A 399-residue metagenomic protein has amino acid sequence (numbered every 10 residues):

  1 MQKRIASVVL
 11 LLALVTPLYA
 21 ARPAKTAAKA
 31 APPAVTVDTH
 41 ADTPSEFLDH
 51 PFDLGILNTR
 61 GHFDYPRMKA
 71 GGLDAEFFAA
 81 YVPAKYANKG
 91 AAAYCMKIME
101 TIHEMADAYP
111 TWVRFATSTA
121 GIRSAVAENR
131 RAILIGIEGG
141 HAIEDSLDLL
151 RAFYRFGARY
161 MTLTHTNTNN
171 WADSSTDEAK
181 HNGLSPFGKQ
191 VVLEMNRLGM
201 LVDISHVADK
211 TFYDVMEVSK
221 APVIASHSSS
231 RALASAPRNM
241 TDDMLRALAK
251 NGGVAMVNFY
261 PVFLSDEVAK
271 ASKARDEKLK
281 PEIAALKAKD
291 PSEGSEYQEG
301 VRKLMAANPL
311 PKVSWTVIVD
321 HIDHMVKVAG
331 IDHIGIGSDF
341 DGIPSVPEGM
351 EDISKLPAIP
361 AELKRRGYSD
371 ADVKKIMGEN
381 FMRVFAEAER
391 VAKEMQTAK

Functional and structural regions predicted by a protein language model:
M1-R4: Positively charged n-region of N-terminal signal peptides that target proteins for export
S7-P17: Bacterial N-terminal signal peptides
A20-N182, R231, S235-K399: N-terminal hydrophobic targeting/anchoring segments and the immediately downstream early-domain regions of hydrolases
S146-L150, T211-A221: Distinct, well-ordered alpha-helical segments
K180-F187, D203-A208, M240: Short, contiguous, pocket-lining structural segments that sit at or immediately flank catalytic/ligand-binding sites
H181-R197, V215-A225, I359: Alpha-helix-loop-beta-strand connector modules within alpha/beta enzyme cores
L193-I204, K210-T211, M244-K250, H324: Substrate-binding cleft of carbohydrate-active enzyme catalytic domains
